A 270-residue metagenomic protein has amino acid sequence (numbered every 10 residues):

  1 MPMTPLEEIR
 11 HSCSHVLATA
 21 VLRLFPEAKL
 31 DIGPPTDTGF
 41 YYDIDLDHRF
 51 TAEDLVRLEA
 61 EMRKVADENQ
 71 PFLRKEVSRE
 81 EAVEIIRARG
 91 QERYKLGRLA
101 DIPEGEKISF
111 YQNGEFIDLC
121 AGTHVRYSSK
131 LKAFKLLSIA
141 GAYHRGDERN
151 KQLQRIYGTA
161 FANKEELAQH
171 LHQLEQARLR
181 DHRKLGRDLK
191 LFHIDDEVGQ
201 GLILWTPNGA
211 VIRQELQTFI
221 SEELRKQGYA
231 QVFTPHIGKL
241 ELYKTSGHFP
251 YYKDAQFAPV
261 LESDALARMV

Functional and structural regions predicted by a protein language model:
M1-E8, A20, K29-I32, Y41-V270: Auxiliary tRNA-acceptor-end handling modules of aminoacyl-tRNA synthetases
R23: Metal-associated gating/positioning segment near the N- to mid-region
P34-T36: A short beta-turn/loop motif at secondary-structure boundaries
